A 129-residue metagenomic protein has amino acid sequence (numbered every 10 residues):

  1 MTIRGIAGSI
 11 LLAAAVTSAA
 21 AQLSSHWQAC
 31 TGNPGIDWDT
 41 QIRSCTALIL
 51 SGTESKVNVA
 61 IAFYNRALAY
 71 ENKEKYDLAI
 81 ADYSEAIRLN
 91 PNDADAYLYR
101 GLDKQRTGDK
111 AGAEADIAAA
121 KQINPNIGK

Functional and structural regions predicted by a protein language model:
T2-K129: Alpha-helical tetratricopeptide repeat
